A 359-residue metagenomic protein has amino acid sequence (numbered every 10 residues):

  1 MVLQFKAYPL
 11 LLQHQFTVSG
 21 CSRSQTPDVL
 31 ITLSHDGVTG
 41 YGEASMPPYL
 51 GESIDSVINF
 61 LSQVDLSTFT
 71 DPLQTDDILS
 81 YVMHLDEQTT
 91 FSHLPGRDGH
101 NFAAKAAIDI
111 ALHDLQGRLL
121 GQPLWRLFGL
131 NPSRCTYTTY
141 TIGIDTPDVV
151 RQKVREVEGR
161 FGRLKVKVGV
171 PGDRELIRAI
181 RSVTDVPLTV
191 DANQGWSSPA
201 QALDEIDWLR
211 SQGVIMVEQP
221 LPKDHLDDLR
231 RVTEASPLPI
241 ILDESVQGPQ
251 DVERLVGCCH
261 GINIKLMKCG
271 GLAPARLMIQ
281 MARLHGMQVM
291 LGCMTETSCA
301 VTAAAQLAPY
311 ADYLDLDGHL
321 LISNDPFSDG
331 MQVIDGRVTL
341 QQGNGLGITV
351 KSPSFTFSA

Functional and structural regions predicted by a protein language model:
M1-L12, R23, D36, M294-A359: Flexible C-terminal active-site loop/helix
F5, L33-H35, T39-L119: Metal- or metallocofactor-binding catalytic centers and their adjacent structured scaffolds across diverse enzyme
Q15-C21: Short, P/G- and charge-enriched loop/turn segments at secondary-structure junctions
I31, G37, I108, G121 (+8 more regions): Conserved, mostly hydrophobic/aromatic
G40-G42, T136-I142, G162-V166, L188-A192 (+5 more regions): Hydrophobic faces of well-ordered beta-strands that scaffold small-molecule active sites in alpha/beta enzyme cores
Q116-G117, R181, T233, A282: A generic structural signal for well-ordered alpha-helical segments
Q122-S236: Metal-dependent enolase-superfamily TIM-barrel catalytic cores that perform enediolate-based chemistry
D224-L229, T233-D317: Catalytic alpha/beta core domains of metabolic enzymes, predominantly
